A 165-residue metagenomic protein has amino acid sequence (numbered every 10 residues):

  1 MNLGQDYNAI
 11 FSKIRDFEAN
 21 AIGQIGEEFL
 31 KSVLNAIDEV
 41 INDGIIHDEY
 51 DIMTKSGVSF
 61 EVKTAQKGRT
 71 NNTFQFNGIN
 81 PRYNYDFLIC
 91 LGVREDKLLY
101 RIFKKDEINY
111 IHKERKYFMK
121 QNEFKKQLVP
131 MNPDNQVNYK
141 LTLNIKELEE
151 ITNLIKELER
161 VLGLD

Functional and structural regions predicted by a protein language model:
M1-K55, K63-D165: Nucleic-acid endonuclease domains
